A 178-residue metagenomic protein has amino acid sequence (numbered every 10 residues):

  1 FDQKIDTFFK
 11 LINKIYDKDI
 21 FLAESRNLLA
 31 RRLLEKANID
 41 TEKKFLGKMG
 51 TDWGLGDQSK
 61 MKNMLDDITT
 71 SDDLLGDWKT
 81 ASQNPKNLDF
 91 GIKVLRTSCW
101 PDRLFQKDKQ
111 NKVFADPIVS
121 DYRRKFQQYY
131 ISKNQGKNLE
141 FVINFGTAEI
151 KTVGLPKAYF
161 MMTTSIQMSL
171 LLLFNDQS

Functional and structural regions predicted by a protein language model:
F1-S178: Eukaryotic scaffold/interaction segments
